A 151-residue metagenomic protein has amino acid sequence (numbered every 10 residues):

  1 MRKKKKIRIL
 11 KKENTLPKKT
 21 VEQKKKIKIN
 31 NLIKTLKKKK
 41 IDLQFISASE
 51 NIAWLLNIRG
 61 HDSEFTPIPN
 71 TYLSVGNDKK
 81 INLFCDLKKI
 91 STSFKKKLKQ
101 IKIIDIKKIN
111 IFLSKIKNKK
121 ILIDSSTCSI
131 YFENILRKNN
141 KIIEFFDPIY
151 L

Functional and structural regions predicted by a protein language model:
M1-N70, V75-N82, K89, I104-L151: Flexible, acidic/His-enriched mid-domain "rim/lid" segments that flank
L87-I104: Compact, glycine/acidic-enriched structural inserts
